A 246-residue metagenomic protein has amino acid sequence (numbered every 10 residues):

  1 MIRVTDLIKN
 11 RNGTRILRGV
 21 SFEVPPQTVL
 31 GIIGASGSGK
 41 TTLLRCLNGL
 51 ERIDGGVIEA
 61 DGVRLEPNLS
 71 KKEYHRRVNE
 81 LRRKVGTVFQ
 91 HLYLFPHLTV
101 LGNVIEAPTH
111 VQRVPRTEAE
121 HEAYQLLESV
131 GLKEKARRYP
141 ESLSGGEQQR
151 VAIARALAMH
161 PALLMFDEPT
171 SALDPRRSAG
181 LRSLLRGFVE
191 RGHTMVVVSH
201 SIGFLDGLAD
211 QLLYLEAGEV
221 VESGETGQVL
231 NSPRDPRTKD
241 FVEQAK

Functional and structural regions predicted by a protein language model:
N48: Helix-to-loop junction immediately C-terminal to a conserved catalytic motif
G56-P67: Conserved ABC transporter NBD signature motif
Y139-L143, E147: Conserved ABC ATPase signature
A158-A162: A short, proline-enriched helix->beta-strand linker immediately N-terminal to the Walker B motif in ABC-type P-loop
L164-D167: Catalytic Walker B motif of ABC-type/P-loop ATPase nucleotide-binding domains
S199-H200: H-loop/switch region of ABC-family ATPase nucleotide-binding domains
